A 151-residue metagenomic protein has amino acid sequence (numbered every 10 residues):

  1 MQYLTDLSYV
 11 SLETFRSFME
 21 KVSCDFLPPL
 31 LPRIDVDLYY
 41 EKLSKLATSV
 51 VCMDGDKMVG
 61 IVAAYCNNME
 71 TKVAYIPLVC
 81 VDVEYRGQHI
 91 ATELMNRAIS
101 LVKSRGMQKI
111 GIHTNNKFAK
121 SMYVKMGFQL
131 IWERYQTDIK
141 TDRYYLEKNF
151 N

Functional and structural regions predicted by a protein language model:
Y3-P77, D82-V83: Acetyl-CoA-dependent GNAT
F18-V22, L101, M122, M126: Alpha-helical interaction/dimerization surfaces of two-component signaling modules
V81, G87-S100, K125: Conserved acetyl-CoA-binding loop-helix of GNAT-fold acetyltransferases
A91, M95, N116-A119, Q136-D142: Short glycine/proline-centered loop/turn elements that form peptide/ligand docking sites
V102-N115: Conserved GNAT acetyl-CoA-binding A-motif
G111-H113, V124, Q129-Y145: Conserved catalytic-core motifs of GNAT/GCN5-like acyltransferases
E147-N151: Short beta-strand-to-coil "C-cap" segments at the C-terminal boundary of structured domains/repeats, marking
